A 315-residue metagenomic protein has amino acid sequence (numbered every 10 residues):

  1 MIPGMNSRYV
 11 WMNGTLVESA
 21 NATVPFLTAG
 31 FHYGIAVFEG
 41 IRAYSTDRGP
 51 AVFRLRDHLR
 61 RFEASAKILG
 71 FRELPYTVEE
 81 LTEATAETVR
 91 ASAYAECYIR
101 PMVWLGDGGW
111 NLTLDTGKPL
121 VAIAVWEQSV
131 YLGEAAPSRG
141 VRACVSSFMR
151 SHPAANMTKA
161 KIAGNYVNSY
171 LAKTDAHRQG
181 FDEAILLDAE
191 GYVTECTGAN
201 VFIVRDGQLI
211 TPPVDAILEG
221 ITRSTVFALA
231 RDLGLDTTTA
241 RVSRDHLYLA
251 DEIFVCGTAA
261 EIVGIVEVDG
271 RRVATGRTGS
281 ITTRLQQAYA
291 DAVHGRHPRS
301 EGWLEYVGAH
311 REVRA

Functional and structural regions predicted by a protein language model:
M1-Y76, E80-E87, G109-A315: Helix-start/capping segments and mature chain N-termini
R90-C97, L235: Short secondary-structure junctions
G106: Active-site loop/lid in soluble adenylation, ligation, and acyl-transfer enzymes
